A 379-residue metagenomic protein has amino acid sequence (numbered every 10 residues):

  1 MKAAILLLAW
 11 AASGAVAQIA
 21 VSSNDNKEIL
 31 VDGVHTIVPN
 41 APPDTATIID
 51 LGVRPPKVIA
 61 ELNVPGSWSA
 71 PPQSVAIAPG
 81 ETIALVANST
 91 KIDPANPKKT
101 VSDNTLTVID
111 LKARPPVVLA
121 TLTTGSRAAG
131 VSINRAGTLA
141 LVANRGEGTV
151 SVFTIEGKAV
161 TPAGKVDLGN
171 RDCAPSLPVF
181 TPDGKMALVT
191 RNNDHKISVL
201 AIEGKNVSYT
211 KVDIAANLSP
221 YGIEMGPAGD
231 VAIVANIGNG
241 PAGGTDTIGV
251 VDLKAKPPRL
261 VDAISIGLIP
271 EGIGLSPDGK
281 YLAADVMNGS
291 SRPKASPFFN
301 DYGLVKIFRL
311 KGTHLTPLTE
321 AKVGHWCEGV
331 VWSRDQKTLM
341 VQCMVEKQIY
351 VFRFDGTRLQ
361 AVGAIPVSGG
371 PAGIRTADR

Functional and structural regions predicted by a protein language model:
K2-G14: Bacterial N-terminal signal peptides
G14-R379: Predominantly soluble domains enriched in secretory-pathway, periplasmic, or organellar proteins
